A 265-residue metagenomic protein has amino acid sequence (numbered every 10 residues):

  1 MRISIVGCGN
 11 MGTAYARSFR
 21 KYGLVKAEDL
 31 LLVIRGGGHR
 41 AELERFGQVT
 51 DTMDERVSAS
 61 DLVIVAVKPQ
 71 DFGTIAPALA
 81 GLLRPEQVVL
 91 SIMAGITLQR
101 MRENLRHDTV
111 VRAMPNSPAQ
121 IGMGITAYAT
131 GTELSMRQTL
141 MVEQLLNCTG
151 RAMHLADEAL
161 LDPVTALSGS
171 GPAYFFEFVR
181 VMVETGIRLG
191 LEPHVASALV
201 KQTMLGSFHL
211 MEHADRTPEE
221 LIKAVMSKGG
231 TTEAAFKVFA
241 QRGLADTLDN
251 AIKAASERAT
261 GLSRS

Functional and structural regions predicted by a protein language model:
M1-T52, I187-R188: NAD(P)+-binding Rossmann beta1-loop-alpha1 motif at the extreme N-terminus of oxidoreductases
Y15-R17, G37, T50-Y128, T132: Rossmann-like NAD(P)(H) cofactor-binding subdomain of soluble oxidoreductases
K26-D29, P85-Q87, H194: Short acidic capping loops at alpha-helix termini that bridge into adjacent secondary structure
L30, R56, E192-L199, L221: Small-residue helix-packing motif on alpha-helices
R100-T109, I125-P163, Y174-D215, R258: Internal alpha-helical scaffold of NAD(P)-dependent oxidoreductase catalytic cores
L167, V179, S265: Catalytic, metal-anchored helix/loop core of enzyme active sites in primary metabolism
K201-S265: NAD(P)-dependent Rossmann-like dehydrogenase/reductase catalytic/cofactor-binding core
